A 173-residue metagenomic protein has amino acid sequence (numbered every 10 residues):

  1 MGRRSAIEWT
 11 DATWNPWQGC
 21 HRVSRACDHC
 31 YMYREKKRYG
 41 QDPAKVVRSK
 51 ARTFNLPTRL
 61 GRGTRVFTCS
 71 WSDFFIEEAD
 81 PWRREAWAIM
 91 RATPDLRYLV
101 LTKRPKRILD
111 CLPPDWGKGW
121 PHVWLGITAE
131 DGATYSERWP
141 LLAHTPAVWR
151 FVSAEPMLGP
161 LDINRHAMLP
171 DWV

Functional and structural regions predicted by a protein language model:
M1-R65: N-terminal [4Fe-4S]-dependent radical SAM core
A51-V173: Conserved AdoMet/S-adenosylmethionine-binding subsite of the radical SAM
